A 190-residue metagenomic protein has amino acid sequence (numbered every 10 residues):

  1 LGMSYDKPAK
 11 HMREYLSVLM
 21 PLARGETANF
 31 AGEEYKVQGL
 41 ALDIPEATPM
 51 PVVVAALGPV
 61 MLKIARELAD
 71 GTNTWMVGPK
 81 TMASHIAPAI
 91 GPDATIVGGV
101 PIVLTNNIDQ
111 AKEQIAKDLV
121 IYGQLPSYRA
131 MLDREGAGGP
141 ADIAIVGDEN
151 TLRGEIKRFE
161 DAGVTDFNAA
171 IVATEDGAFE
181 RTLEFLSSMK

Functional and structural regions predicted by a protein language model:
L1-K190: Active-site-adjacent structural elements that line small-molecule/cofactor binding pockets in enzymes
